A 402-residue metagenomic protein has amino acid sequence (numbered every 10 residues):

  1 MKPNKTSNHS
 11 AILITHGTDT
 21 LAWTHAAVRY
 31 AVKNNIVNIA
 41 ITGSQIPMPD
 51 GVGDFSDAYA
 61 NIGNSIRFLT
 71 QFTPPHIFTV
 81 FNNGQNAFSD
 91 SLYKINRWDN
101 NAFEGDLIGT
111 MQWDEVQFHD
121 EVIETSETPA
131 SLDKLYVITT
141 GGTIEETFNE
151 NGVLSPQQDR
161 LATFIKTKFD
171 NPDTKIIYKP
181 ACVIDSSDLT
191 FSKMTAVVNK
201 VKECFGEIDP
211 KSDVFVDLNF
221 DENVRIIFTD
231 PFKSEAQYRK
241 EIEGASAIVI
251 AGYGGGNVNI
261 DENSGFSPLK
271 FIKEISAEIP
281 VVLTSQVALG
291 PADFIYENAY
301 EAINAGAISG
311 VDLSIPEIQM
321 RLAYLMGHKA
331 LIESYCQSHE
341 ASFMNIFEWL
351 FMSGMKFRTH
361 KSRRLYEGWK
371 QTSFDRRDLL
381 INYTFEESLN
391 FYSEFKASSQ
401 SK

Functional and structural regions predicted by a protein language model:
M1-S401: Active-site histidine-anchored catalytic micro-motif
